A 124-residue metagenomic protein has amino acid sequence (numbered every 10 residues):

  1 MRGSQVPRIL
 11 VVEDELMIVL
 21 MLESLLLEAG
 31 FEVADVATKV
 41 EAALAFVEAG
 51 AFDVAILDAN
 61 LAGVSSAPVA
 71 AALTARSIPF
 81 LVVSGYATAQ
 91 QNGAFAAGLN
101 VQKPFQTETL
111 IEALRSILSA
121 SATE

Functional and structural regions predicted by a protein language model:
M1-R8, E41, N92, L99 (+1 more regions): Non-catalytic signal-transmission and effector/linker regions of two-component phosphorelay proteins
E13: Conserved acidic carboxylate
L16-D35: Two-component/phosphorelay signaling modules centered on CheY-like receiver
V36-V54: Acidic, metal-coordinating helix/loop segments flanking the phosphotransfer/catalytic sites of two-component signaling
K39, S65-P68: Acidic catalytic/metal-coordinating carboxylates
D58: Active-site residues of response regulator receiver
A62: The feature encodes the CheY-like receiver
V83-S84: Hydrophobic/aromatic residues positioned on beta-strands within the core alpha/beta folds
